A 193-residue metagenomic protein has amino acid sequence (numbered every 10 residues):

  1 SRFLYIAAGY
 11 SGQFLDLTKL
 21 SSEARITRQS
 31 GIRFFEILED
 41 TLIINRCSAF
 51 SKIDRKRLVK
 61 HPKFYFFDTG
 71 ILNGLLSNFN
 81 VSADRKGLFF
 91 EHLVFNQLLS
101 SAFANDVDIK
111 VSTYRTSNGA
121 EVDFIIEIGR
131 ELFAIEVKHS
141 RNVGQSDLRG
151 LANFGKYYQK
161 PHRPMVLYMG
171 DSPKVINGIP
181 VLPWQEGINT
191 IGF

Functional and structural regions predicted by a protein language model:
S1-L132: Accessory nucleic acid-recognition modules appended to NTPase machines
R55-R57, K156, S172-P173: Short secondary-structure boundary/capping segments
N73-L75, G144-Q145, P173-N177: Switch/connector loops and helix/strand junctions flanking conserved nucleotide-binding motifs in nucleotide-processing
R115, K138, V166-G170: Short beta-strand/turn micro-motifs composed of small residues that flank or help shape donor/cofactor-binding pockets
E127, F133-N142: Active-site ExK catalytic segment of metal-dependent nucleases
Q145-K160, P164: Short, charged, amphipathic alpha-helix that recurs within catalytic cores of restriction-modification and other
G170-F193: Domain-level recognition of nuclease-like catalytic cores that cleave nucleotide substrates
